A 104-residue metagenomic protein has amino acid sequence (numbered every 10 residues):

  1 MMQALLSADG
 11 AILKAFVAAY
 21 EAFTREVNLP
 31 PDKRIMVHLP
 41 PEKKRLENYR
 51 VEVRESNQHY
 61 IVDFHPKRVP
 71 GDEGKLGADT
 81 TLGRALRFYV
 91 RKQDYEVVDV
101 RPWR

Functional and structural regions predicted by a protein language model:
M1-Y49: Short, non-transmembrane alpha-helical segments in secretory-pathway proteins
E21, G83, R91-Q93: Transition segments tied to proteolytic processing and entry into folded domains
F23, V27-P30, S56, K67-G71 (+1 more regions): Residue-level detector of solvent-exposed, low-hydrophobicity positions
N28, G74, V100-P102: Generic alpha-helix signal with a bias toward terminal, lower-confidence helices and secondary-structure junctions
I35-Y89: Exposed beta-strand-loop-beta-strand "reactive/processing" segments of non-cytosolic proteins
R91-W103: Short, low-complexity, Pro/Ser/Thr/Gly-rich segments in the mature regions of secreted, periplasmic
